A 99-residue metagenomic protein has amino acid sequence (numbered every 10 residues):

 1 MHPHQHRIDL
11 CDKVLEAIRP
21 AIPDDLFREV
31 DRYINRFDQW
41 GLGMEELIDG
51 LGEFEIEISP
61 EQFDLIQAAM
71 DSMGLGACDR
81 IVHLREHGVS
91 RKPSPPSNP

Functional and structural regions predicted by a protein language model:
M1-P99: C-terminal-biased regions
